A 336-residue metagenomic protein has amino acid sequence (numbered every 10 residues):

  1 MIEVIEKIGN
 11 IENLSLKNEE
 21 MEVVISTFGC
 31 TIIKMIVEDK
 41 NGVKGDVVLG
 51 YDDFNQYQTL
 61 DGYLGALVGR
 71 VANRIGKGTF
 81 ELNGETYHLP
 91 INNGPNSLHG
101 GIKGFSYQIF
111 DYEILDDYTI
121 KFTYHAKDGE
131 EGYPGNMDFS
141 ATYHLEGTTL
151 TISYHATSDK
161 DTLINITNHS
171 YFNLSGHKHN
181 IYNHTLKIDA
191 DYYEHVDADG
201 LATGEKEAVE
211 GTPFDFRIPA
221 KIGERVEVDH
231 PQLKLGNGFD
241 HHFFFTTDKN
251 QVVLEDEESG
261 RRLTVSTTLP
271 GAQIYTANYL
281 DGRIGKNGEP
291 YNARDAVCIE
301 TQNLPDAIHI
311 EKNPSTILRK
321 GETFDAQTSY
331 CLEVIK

Functional and structural regions predicted by a protein language model:
M1-K336: An exposed, glycine/acidic-rich loop-and-rim segment of catalytic or binding clefts
